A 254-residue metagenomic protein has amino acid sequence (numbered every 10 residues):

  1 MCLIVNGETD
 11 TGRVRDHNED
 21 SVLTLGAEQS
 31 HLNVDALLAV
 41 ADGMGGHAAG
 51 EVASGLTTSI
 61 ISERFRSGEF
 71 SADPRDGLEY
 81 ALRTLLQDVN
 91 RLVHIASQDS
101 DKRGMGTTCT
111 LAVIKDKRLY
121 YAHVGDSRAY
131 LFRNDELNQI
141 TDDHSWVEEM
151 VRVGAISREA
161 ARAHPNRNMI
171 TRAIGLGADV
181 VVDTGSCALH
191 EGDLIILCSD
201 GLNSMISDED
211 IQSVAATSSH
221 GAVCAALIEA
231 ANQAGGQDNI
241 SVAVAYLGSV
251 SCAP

Functional and structural regions predicted by a protein language model:
M1-P254: PP2C/PPM-type serine/threonine phosphatase catalytic domain
